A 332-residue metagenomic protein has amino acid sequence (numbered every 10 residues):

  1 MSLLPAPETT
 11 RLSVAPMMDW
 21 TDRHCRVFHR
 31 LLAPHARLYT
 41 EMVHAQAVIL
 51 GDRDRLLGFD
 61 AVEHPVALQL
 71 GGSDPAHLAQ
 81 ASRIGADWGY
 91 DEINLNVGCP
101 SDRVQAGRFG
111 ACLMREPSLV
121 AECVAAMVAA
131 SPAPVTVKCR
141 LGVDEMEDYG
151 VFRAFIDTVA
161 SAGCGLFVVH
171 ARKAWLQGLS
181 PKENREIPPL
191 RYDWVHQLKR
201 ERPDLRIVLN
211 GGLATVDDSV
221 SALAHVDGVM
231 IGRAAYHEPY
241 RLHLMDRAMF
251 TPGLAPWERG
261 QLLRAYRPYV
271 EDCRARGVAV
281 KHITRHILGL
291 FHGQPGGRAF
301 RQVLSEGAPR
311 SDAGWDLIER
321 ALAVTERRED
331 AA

Functional and structural regions predicted by a protein language model:
M1-A332: Flavin-dependent oxidoreductase catalytic cores
